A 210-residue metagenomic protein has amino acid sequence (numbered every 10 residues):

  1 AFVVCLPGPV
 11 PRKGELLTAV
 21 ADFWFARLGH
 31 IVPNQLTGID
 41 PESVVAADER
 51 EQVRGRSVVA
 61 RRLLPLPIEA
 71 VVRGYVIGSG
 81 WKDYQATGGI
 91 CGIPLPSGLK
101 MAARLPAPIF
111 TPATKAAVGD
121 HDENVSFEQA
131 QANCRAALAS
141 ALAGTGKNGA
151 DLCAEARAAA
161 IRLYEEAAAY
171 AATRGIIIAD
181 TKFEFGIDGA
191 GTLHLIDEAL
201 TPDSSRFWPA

Functional and structural regions predicted by a protein language model:
A1-A117: Active-site loop/lid in soluble adenylation, ligation, and acyl-transfer enzymes
A1-V4, M101-K147: Residues forming anionic-ligand binding surfaces in small-molecule and nucleic-acid pockets of primarily soluble enzymes
V44, D151, G189-T192: Short, glycine- and charge-enriched coil/turn segments that flank and shape catalytic ligand pockets
V72, R174-G191: Active-site acidic catalytic loop and adjacent metal/ATP-binding pocket of ATP-dependent phosphoryl transfer enzymes
P106-H121, I161-I177, A199-S204: Phosphate-binding core of ATP-grasp and ATP-grasp-like enzymes
S140-A179: A long amphipathic alpha-helix within ATP-dependent nucleotide-binding catalytic cores
F183-A210: Catalytic activation segment of kinase domains across protein kinase-like and atypical kinase folds
